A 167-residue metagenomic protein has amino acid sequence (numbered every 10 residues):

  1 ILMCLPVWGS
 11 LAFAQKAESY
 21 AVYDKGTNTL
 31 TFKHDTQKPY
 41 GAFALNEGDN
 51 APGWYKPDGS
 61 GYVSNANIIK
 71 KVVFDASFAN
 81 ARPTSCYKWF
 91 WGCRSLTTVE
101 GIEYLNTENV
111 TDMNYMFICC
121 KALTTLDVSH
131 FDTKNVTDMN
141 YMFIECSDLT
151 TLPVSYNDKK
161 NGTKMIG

Functional and structural regions predicted by a protein language model:
I1-Q15: Bacterial Sec-dependent N-terminal signal peptides
F13-T27, F32-K33: Boundary/junction segments of secreted and surface-exposed precursor proteins
S19-Y23, M113, M139: Generic structural motif
T29-F43: GD-rich hexapeptide-repeat beta-solenoids
L30-F32, V72, F117, L126 (+1 more regions): Extracellular/surface recognition and adhesion modules
P39-N114: LRR N-terminal entry segment and analogous cap-like coil->beta motifs
I68-A81, S95-T111, K121-T137, S147-G167: Structural signature of tandem-repeat unit edges
W91, Y115-C119, Y141-E145: Short beta-strand elements of solenoid repeat domains
